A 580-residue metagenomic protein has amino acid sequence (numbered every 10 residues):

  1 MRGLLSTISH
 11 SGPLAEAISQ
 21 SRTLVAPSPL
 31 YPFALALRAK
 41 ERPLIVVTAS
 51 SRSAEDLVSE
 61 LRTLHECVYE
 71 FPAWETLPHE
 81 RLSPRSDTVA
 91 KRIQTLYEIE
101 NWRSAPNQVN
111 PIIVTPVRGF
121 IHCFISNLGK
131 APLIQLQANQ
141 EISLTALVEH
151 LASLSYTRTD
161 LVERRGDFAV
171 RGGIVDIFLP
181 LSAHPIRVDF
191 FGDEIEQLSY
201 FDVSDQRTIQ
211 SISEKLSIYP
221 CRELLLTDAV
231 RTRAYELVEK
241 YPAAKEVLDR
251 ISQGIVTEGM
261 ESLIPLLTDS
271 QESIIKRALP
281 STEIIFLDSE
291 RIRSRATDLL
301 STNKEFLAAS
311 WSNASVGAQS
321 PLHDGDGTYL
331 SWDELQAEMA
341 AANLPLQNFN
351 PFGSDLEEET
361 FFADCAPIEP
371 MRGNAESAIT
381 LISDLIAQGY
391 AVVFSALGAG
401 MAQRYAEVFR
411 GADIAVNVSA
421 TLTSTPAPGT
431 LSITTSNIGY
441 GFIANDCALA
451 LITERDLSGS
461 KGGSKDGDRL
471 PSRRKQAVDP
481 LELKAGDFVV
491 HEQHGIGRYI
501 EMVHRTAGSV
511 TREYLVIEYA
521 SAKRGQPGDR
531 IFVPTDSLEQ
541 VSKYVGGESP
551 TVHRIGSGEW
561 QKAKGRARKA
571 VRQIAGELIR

Functional and structural regions predicted by a protein language model:
M1-G547, A567-R580: Conserved beta-alpha structural segments and adjacent helices that either
P550: Residue-level signal for pocket-adjacent positions within structured domains
